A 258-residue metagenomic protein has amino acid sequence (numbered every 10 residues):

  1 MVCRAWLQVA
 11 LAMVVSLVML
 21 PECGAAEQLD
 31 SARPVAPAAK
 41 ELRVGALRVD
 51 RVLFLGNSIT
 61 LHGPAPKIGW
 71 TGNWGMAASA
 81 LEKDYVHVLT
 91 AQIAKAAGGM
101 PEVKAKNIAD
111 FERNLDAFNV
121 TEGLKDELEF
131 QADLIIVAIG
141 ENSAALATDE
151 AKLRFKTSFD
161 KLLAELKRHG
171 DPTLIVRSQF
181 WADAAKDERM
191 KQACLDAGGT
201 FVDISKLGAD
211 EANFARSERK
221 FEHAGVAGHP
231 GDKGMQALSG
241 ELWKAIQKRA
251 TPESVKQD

Functional and structural regions predicted by a protein language model:
M1-R4: N-terminal secretory signal peptides that target proteins for export/translocation
Q8-V18: Bacterial N-terminal signal peptides
A25-A26: Boundary at the C-terminal end of the N-terminal hydrophobic targeting segment
R33-L53, L61-D149: Conserved SGNH/GDSL esterase-like catalytic core that processes O-acyl groups on lipids and polysaccharides
H62-G63, S143-K152, D183-E188, E211: Extracytoplasmic/secreted cell-surface and envelope-processing proteins
I136-S143, L162-Q192, D196: Active-site segments of SGNH/GDSL-like serine hydrolases that catalyze O-acetyl group transfer/hydrolysis on lipids
A151-D160: Charged helix-capping and loop-helix junction motifs
Q179-D258: Catalytic His-Asp segment of secreted/periplasmic serine-dependent ester chemistry enzymes
